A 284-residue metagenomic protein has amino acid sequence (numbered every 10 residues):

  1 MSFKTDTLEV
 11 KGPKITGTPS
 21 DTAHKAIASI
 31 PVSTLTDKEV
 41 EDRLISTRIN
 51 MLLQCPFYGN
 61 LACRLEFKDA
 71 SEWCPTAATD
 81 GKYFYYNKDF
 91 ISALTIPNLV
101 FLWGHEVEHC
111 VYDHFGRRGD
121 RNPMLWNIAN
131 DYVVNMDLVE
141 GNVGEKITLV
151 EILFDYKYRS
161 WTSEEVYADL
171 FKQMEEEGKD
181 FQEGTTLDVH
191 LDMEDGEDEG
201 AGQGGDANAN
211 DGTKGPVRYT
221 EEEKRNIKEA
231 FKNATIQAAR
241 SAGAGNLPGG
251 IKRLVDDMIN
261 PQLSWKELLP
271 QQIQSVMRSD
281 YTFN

Functional and structural regions predicted by a protein language model:
S2-W103, V107-G144: Basic/hydrophobic alpha-helical interface regions
T7, K11-T22, M136-N284: Negatively charged
